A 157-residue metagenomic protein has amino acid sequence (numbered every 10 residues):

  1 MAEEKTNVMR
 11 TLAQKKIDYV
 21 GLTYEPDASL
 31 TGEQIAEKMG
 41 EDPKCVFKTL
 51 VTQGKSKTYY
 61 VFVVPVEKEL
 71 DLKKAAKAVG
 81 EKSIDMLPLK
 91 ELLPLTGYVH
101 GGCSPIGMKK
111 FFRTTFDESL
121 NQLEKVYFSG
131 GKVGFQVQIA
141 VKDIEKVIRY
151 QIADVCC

Functional and structural regions predicted by a protein language model:
M1-C157: Extended, low-hydrophobicity, polar/charged segments
